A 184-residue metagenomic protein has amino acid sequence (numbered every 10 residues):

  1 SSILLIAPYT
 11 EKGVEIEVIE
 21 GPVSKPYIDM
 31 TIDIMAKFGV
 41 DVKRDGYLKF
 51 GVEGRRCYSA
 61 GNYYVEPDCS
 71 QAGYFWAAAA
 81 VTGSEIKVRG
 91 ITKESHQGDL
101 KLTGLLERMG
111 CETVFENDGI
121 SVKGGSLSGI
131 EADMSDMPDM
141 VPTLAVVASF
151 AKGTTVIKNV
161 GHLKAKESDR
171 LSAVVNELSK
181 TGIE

Functional and structural regions predicted by a protein language model:
S1-E184: Short, structured segments at the rim of ligand-binding sites
